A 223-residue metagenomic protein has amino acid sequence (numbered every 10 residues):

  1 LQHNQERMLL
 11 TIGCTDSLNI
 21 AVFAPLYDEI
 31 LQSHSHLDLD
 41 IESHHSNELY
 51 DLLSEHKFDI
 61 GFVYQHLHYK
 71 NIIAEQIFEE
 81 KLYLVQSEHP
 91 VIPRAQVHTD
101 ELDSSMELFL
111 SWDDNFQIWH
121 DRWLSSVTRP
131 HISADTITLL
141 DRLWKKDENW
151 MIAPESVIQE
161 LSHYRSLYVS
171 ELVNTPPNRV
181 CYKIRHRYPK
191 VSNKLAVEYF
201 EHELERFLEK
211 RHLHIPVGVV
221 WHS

Functional and structural regions predicted by a protein language model:
L1-N4: Alpha-helical linker/hinge and terminal dimerization helices associated with HTH transcriptional regulators
R7-Y69: Central regulatory/effector-binding core of bacterial HTH transcription factors
T15-I20, Q65-L67, L82, S87-I92 (+6 more regions): Short coil/turn segments
H44-S104: Acidic, Gly/Pro-rich loop/turn segments at junctions of secondary structure
H45, S54, N115-P177: Hydrophobic hinge/microswitch elements
I92, D100-V127, E201, R211 (+1 more regions): Secondary-structure junction motif
S170-H222: A late-sequence structural motif
